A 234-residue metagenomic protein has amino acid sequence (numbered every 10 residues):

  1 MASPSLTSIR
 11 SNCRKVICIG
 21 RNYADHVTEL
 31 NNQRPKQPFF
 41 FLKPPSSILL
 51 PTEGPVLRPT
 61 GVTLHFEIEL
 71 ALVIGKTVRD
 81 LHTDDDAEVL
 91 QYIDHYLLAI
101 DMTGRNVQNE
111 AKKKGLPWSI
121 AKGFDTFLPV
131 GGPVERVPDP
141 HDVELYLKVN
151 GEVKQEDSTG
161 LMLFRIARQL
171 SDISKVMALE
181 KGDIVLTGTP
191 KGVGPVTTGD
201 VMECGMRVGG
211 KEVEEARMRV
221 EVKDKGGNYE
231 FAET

Functional and structural regions predicted by a protein language model:
M1-I100, N109, V220, A232-T234: Extended, compositionally biased flexible segments
A2-R10, N22, H26, N32 (+1 more regions): Catalytic-pocket segment enriched in acidic/His residues
